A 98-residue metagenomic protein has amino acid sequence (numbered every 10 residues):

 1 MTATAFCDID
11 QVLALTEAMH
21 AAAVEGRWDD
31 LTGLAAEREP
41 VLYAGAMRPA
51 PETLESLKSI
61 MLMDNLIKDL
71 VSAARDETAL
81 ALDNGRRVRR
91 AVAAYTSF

Functional and structural regions predicted by a protein language model:
D10-L13, E17-H20, A36-E39, K58-S72: Generic structural signal for well-ordered, non-transmembrane alpha-helical segments in soluble/cytosolic regions
M19, A23-D29: Short helix-adjacent coil turns
W28-L31, R38: Solenoid-repeat scaffolds in large eukaryotic assemblies
L31-L34, E52-S59: Short, well-ordered alpha-helical segments that carry or flank key catalytic/ligand-binding motifs at enzyme/regulatory
E39-E55: Short, charge-rich amphipathic alpha-helical segments embedded in non-transmembrane helical bundles/solenoids
E55-F98: Short terminal interaction segments
